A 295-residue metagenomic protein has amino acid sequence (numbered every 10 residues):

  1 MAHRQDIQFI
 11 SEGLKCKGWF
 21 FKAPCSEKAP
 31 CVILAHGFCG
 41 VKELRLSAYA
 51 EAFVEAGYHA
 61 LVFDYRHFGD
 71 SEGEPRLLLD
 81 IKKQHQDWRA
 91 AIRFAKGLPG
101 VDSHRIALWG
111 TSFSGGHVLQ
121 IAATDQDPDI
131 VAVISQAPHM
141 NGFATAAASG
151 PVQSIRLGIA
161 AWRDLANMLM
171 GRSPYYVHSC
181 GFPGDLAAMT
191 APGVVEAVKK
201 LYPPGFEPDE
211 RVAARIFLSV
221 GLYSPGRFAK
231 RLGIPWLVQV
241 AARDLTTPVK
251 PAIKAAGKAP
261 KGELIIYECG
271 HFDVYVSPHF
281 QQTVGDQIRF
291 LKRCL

Functional and structural regions predicted by a protein language model:
M1-E27, I81, V276: N-terminal cap/lid segment of alpha/beta-hydrolase-fold proteins
F38-E51, Y65, K250: The serine-hydrolase catalytic nucleophile loop
V41-R45, F68-S103, V276-T283: Catalytic nucleophile-loop/oxyanion-hole region of alpha/beta-hydrolase and closely related hydrolase-like folds
A52-E72: Conserved alpha/beta-hydrolase
L119-Y202: Alpha/beta-hydrolase-fold enzymes
L232, V238-V240: Short beta-strand/loop motif that positions the catalytic acidic residue of the alpha/beta-hydrolase fold
L245-P251: Conserved alpha/beta-hydrolase "acid-adjacent" motif
Y267-L295: Catalytic active-site module of serine/aspartate enzymes centered on a nucleophile-bearing elbow/loop
